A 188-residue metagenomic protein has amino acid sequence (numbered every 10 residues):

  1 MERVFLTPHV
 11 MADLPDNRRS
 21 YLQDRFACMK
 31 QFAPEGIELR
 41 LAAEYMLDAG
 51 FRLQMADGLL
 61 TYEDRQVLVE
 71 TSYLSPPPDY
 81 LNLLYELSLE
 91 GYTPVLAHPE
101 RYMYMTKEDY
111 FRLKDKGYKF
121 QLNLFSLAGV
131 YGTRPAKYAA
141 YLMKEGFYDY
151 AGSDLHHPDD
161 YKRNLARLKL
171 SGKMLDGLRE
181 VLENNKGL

Functional and structural regions predicted by a protein language model:
E2-Y21, L170: Divalent-metal (often Zn2+) His-rich catalytic cores of metallo-beta-lactamase-fold enzymes
V4-T7, R40-E44, V95-A97, Q121-L124 (+1 more regions): Active-site neighborhood of phospho(di)ester-bond hydrolases with catalytic His/Asp-centered motifs
V10-L14, M46-D48, E100-M105, L127-V130 (+1 more regions): Active-site environment of divalent metal-dependent phosphoester hydrolases
P15-F120: Extended substrate/RNA-proximal surfaces in nucleic-acid metabolism proteins
G117, L122-G129: Active-site-proximal segments of metal-dependent phosphoesterases and phosphodiesterases across multiple
G132-Y141: Short loop-to-alpha-helix "cap/lid" segments that border enzyme active sites across diverse enzyme classes
F147-R163: Short acidic/histidine-rich active-site segments
L165-L188: Mid-to-C-terminal alpha-helical segments outside catalytic/metal-binding sites
